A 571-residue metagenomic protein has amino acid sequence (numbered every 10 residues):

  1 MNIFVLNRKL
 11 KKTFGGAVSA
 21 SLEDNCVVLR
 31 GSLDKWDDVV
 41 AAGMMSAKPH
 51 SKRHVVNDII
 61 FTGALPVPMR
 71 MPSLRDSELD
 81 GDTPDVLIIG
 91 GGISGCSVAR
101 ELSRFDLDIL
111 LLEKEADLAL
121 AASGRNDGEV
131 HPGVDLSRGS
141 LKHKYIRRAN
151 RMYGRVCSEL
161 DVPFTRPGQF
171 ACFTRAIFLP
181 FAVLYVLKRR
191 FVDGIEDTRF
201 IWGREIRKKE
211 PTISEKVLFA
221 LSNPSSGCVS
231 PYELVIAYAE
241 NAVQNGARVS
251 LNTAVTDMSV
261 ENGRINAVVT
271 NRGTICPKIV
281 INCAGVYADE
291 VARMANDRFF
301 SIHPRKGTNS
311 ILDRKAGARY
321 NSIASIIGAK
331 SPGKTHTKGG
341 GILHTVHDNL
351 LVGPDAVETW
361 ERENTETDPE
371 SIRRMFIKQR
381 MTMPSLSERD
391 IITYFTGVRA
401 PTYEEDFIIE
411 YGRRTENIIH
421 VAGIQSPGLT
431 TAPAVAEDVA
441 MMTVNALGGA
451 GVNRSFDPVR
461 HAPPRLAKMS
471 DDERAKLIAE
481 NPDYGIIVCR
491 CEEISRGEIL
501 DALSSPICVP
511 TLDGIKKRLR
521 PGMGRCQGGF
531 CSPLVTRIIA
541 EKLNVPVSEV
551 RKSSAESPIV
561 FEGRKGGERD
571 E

Functional and structural regions predicted by a protein language model:
N2-L6, E23-V28, S32-L33, D37 (+8 more regions): C-terminal catalytic lobe of FAD-dependent flavoproteins
N2-P84, R104: Extreme N-terminal leader/targeting segments of oxidoreductases
D76-S94, L110: Beta1/beta-strand and adjacent pyrophosphate-binding region of the FAD-binding site in flavoprotein oxidoreductases
L87, S97-R104, K114, V130-P132 (+6 more regions): Active-site substrate-recognition segment that forms the wall of the catalytic cavity or substrate channel
R104-R125: Glycine-rich FAD pyrophosphate-binding loop
G128-K209, G339-G340: Dinucleotide-binding Rossmann-like beta1-alpha1 core, especially the glycine-rich loop that anchors the ADP
S137, K142-R147, R175-A182, L221-E240 (+4 more regions): Short beta-strand to alpha-helix junction loop
L221-I279, Y287: Helical element adjacent to the flavin cofactor pocket in flavoenzyme catalytic cores
